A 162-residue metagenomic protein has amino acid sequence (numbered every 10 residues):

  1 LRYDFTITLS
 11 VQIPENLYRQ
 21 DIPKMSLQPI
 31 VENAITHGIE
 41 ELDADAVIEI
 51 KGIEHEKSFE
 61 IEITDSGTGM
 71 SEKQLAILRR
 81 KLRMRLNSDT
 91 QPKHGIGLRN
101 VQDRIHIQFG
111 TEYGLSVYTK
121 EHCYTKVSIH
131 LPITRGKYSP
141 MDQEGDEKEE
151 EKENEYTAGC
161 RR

Functional and structural regions predicted by a protein language model:
L1-Y118, Y124-H130: Two-component histidine phosphotransfer core
T119-R162: C-terminal end segment of the histidine kinase catalytic
